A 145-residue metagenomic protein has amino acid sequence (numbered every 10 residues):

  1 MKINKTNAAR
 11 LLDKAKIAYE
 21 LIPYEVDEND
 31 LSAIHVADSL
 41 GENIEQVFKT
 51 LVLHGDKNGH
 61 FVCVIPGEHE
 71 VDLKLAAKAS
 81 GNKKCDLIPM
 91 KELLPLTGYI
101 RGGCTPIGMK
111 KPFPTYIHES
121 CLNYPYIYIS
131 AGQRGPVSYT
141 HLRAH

Functional and structural regions predicted by a protein language model:
M1-Y24: Extreme N-terminal tail/first-helix region
I17-E28, K83-P89: Short, well-structured beta-strand/strand-turn elements
L31-A37: Short Pro/Gly-enriched beta-strand edge/turn motifs at strand-loop
A37-K57: Short, structured active-site "lid" loops
L51, N58-V64, G81: RNA pseudouridine synthases
E68, L73-K74, A79-A131: Long, charge-patterned amphipathic alpha-helical coiled-coil/hairpin "stalk" segments used as oligomerization
A131-V137: C-terminal binding/interaction regions
T140-H145: Conserved small/polar residues in nucleotide/adenosyl-binding loops
